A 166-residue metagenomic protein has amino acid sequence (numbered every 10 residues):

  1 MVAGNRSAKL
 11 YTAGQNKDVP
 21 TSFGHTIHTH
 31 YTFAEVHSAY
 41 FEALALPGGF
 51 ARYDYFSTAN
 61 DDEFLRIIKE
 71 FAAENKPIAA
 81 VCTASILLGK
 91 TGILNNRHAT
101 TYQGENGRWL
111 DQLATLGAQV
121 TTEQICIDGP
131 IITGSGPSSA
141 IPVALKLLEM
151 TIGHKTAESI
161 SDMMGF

Functional and structural regions predicted by a protein language model:
M1-I78, I86-K90, Q112-T122, I131-F166: Extended, subdomain-level signal for the structured scaffold at the beginning of enzyme domains
I78-A79, A99: A short beta-strand/loop micro-motif in the catalytic core of glycosyltransferases that engages the nucleotide-sugar
C82: Catalytic, metal-anchored helix/loop core of enzyme active sites in primary metabolism
L94-T121: A conserved active-site-flanking secondary-structure segment within enzyme catalytic domains
I127: Cytochrome P450 catalytic-domain "roof"
